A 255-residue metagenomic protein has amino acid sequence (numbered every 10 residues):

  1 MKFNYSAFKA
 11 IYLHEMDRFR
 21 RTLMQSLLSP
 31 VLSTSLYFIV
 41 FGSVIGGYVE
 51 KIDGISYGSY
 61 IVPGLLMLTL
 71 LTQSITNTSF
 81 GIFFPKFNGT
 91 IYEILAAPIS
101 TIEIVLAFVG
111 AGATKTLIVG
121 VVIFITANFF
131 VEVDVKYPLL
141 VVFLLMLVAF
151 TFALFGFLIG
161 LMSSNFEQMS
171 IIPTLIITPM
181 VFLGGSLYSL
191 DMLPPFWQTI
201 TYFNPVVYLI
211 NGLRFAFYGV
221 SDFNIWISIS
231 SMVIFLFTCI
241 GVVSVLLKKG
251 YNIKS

Functional and structural regions predicted by a protein language model:
M1-P138, F143-S255: Hydrophobic transmembrane alpha-helices and immediately adjacent juxtamembrane helices of multi-pass inner-membrane
